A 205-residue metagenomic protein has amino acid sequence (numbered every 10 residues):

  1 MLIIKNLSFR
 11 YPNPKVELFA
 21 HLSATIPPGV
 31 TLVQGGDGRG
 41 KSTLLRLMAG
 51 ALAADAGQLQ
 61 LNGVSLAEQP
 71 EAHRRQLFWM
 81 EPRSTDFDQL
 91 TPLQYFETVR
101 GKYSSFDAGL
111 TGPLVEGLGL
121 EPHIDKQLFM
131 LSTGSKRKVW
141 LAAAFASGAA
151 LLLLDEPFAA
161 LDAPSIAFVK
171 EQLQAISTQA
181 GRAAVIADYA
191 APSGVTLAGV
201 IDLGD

Functional and structural regions predicted by a protein language model:
M1-P28: A short, flexible loop at the N-terminus of ABC-type nucleotide-binding domains that lies
A49: Helix-to-loop junction immediately C-terminal to a conserved catalytic motif
G57-E68, A72-H73: Conserved ABC transporter NBD signature motif
R83, D88-S104: Q-loop/switch helix immediately C-terminal to the Walker
A108-H123: Conserved ABC ATPase "signature" region
L141-A142: Hydrophobic anchor residue at the start of the ABC signature
D155, D162, I166: ABC-family nucleotide-binding domains
